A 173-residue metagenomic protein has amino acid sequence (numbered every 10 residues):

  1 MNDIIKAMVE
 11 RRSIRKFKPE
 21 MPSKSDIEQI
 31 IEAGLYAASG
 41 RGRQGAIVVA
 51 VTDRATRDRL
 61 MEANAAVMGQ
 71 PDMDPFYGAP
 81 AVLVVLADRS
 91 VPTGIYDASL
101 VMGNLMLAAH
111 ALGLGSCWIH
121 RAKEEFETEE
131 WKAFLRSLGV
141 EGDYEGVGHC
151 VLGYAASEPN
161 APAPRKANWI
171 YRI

Functional and structural regions predicted by a protein language model:
M1-I173: Acidic, surface-exposed loops and disordered segments
